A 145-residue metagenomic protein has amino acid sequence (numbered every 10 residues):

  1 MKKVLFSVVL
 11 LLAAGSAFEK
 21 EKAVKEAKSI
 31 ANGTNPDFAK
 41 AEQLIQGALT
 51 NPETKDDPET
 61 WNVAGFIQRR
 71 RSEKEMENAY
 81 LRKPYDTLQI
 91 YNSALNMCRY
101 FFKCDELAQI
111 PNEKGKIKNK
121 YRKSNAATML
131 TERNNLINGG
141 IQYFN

Functional and structural regions predicted by a protein language model:
M1-S29: Bacterial Sec-dependent N-terminal signal peptides
V4-S7, A41, I45-Q46, Y85 (+1 more regions): Generic alpha-helix detector with strongest preference for long hydrophobic helices that associate with membranes
F6, N51-P52, A126-A127: A general structural-boundary detector
K20-Q89: Start-of-domain marker
I67-N145: Short coil/linker segments at helix-helix boundaries
